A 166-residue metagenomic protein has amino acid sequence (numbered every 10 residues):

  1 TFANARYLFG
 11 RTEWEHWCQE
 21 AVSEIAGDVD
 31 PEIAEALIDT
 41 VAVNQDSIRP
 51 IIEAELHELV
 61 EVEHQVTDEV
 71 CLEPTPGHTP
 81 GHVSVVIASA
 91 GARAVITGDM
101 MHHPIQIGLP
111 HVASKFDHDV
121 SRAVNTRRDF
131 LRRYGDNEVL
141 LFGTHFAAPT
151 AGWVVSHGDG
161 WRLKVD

Functional and structural regions predicted by a protein language model:
F2-P74, R122-E138: Metallo-beta-lactamase
P80-D166: Cap/insert and terminal regions of metallo-dependent hydrolase folds
